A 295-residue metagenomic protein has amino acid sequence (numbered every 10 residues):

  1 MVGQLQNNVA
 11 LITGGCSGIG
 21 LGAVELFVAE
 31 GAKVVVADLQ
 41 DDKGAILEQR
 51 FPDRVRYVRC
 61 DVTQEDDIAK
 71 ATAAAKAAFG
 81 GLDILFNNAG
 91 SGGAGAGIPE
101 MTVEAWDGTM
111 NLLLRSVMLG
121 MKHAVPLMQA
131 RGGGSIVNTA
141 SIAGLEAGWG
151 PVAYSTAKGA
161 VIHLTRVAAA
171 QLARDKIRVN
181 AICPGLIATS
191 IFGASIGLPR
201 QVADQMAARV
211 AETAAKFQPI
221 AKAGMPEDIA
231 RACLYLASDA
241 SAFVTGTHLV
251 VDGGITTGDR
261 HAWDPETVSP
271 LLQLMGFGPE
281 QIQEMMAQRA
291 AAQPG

Functional and structural regions predicted by a protein language model:
V9, C16-G18: Conserved glycine-rich cofactor-binding loop
A96-I98, T102-M110, A214: Substrate-binding pocket helix/loop in short-chain dehydrogenase/reductase
I98-P99, E146-V152, R174-D175, A221 (+2 more regions): Active-site loop immediately N-terminal to the catalytic Tyr-X3-Lys motif of short-chain dehydrogenase/reductase
M121, A157, T165: Active-site helix of classical SDR
P126, A170-Q171, A242: Alpha-helical segment proximal to the catalytic Tyr-Lys
S141: Residue(s) in the substrate-gating loop at a strand-loop-helix junction that position the organic substrate next
A173, R178, V244-G246: Short, small/polar-rich loop/turn modules that mediate ligand/substrate recognition or access, typified
